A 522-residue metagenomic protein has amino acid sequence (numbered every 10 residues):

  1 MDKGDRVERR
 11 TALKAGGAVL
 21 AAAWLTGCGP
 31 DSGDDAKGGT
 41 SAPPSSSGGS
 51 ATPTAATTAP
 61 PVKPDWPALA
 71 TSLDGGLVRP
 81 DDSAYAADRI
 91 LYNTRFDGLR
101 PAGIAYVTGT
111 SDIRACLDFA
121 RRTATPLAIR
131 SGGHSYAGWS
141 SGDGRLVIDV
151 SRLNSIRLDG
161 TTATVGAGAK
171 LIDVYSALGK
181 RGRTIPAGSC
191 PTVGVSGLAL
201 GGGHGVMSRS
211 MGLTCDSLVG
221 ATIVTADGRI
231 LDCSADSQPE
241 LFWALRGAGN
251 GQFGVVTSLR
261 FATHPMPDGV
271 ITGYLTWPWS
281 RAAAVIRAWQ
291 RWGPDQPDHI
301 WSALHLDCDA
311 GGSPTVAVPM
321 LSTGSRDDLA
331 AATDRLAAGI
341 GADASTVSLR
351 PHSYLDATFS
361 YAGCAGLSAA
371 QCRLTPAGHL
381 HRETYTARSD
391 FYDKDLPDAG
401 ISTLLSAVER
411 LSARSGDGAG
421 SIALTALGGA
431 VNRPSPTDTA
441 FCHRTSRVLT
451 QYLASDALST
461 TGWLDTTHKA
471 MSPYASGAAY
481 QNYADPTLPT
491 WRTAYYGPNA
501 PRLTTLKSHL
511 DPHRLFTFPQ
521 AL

Functional and structural regions predicted by a protein language model:
D2-L522: Soluble FAD-dependent oxygen oxidases
